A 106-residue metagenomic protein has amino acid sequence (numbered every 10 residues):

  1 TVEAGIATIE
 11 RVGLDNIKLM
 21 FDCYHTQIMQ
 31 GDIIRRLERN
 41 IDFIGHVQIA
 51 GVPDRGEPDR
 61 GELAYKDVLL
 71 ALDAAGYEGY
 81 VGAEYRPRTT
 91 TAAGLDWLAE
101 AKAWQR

Functional and structural regions predicted by a protein language model:
V2-R106: Histidine-acidic metal/acid-base catalytic patches
